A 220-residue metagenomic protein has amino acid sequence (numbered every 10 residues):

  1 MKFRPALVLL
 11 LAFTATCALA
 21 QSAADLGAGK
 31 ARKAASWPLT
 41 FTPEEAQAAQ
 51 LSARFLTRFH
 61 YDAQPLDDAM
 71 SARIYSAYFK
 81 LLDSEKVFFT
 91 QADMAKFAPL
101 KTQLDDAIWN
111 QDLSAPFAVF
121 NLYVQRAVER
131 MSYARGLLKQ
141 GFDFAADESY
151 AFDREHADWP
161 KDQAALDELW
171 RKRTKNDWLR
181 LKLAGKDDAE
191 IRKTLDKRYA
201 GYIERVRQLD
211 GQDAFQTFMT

Functional and structural regions predicted by a protein language model:
K2-L7, A20-T220: Flexible, low-complexity junctional segments that flank or bridge functional domains
V8-C17: Bacterial N-terminal signal peptides
